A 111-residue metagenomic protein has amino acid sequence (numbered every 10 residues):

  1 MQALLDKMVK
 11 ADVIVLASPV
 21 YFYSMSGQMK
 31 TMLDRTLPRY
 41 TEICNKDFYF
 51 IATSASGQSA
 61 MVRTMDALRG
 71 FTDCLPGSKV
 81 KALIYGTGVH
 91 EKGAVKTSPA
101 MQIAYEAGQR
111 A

Functional and structural regions predicted by a protein language model:
M1-L75: Helix-loop-strand module that forms the ligand-binding subsite of alpha/beta enzymes
R69, D73-A111: Glycine-rich phosphate/pyrophosphate-binding loop and the adjoining helix
